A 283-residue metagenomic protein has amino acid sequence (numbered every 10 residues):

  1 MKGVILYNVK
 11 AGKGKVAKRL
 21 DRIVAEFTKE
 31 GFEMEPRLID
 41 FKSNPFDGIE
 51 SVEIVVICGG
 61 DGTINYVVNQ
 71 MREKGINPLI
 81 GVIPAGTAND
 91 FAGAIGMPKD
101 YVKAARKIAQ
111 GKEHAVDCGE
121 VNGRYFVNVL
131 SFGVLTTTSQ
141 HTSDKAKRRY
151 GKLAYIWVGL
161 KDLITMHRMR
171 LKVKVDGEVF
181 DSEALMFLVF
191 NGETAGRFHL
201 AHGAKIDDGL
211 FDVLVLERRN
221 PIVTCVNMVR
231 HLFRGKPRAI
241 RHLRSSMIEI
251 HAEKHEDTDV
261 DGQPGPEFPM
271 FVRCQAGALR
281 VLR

Functional and structural regions predicted by a protein language model:
M1-K15: A short, flexible N-terminal coil/short beta segment enriched in small residues
V4-L6, K18-D21, E30-F32, P36-I39 (+1 more regions): Catalytic core of DAGKc-family lipid kinases
V9, C58-G60, I83-A85: Glycine-rich beta-strand-to-loop/alpha-helix junction loops that act as flexible
V16, Y66-N69, A92-G93, F198-H199 (+2 more regions): Short glycine-/acidic-enriched loop or helix-start segments at secondary-structure transitions that form or flank
E33-N77: N-terminal small/polar loop signature for handling phosphorylated ligands or for N-terminal nucleophile
S131, L188-L200, P264: Glycine-rich phosphate/pyrophosphate-binding beta-alpha loops
A146-A154, A195-H199, G203-V223: Gly/Ser/Thr-rich active-site loops/lids in small-molecule metabolic enzymes that frequently grip phosphoryl groups
V175, V179-D181, K205, V215-R283: ATP/nucleoside-binding phosphotransfer catalytic cores, i.e., glycine-rich phosphate-binding loops
